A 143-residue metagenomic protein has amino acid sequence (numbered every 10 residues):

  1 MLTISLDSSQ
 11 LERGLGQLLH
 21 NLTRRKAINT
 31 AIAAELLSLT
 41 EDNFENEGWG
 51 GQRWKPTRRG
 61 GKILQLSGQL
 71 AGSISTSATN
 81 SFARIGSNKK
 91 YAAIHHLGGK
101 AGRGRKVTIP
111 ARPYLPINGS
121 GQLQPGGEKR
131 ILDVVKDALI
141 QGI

Functional and structural regions predicted by a protein language model:
M1-I143: Short, Lys/Arg-rich flexible segments
